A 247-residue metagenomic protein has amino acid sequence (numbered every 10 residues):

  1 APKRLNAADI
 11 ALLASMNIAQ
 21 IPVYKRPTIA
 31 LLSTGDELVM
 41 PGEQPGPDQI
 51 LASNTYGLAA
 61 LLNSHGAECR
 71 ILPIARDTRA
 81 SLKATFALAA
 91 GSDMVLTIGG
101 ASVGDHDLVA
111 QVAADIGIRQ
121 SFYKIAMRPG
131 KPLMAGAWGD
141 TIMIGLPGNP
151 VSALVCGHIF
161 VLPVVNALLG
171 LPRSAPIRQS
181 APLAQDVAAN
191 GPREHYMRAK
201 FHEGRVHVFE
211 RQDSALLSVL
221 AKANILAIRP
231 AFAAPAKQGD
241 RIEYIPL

Functional and structural regions predicted by a protein language model:
A1-I71, L226: Short, glycine/charged-enriched hinge/interface segments at domain edges or termini
A1-L5, A11, V95, A236 (+1 more regions): Generic structural signal for buried aliphatic residues
A1-P2, N17-V23, F86, Y123 (+2 more regions): A generic local secondary-structure boundary/capping motif
L31, L62, L96, A199 (+1 more regions): Residue-level signal for inorganic ion chemistry
D36-E37, G100-V103, G148: Short glycine-rich anion-binding loops that position phosphate/pyrophosphate groups of nucleotides and phosphorylated
I50-T55, A75-A80, Y123-P132: A general structural motif
A59-D115: N-terminal small/polar loop signature for handling phosphorylated ligands or for N-terminal nucleophile
V112-L247: Flexible glycine/proline-rich
